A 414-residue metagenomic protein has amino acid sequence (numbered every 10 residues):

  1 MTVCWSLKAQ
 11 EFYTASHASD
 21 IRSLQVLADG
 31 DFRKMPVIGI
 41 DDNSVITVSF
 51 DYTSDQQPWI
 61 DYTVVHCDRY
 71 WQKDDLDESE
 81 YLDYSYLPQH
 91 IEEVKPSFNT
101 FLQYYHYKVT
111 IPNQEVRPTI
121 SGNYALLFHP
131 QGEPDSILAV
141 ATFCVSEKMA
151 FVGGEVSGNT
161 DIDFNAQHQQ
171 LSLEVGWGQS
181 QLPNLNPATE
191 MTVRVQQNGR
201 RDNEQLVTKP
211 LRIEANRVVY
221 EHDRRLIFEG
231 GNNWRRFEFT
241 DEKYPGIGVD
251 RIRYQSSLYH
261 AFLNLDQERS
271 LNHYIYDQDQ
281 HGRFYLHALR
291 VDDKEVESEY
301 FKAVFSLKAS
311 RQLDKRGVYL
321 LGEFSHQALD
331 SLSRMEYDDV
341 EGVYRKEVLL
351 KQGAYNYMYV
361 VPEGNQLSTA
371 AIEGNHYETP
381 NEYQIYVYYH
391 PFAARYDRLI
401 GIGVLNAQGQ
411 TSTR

Functional and structural regions predicted by a protein language model:
M1-E11: Bacterial Sec-dependent N-terminal signal peptides
Q10-I40, E147-I162, D279-D292: Short, compositionally biased P/S/T/A/G/V-rich stretches that sit at domain boundaries
Y13, V145-H168, E378-I402: Low-complexity, Pro/Ser/Thr- and charge-rich linker/hinge segments at domain boundaries
S19-H66, F164-W177, R290-F305: Contiguous beta-strand segments within globular domains
R69-W71, V116, P130-L138, R200 (+2 more regions): Short acidic/polar inter-strand loop motif in beta-rich domains
Y84-Y107, R201-K209, V304-Q352, G364-A393: Aromatic-rich carbohydrate-binding modules that target alpha-glucans
F101-Q131: Ligand-binding face of N-terminal immunoglobulin V-set domains in extracellular IgSF glycoproteins
L263-D314, L399-R414: Basic K/R-rich, polyanion-interacting modules in nucleoproteins and related proteins
